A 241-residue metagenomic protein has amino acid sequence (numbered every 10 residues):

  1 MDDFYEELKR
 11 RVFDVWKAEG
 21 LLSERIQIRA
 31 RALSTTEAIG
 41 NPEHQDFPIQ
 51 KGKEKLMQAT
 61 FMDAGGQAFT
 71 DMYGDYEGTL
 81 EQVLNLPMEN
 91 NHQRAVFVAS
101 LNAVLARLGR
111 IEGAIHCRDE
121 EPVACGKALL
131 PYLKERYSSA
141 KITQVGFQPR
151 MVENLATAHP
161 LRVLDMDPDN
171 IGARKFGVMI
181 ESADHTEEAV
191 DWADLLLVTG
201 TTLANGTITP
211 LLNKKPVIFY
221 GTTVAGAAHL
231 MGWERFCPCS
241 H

Functional and structural regions predicted by a protein language model:
M1-P149: Electropositive, gly/pro-rich neighborhoods at or near active sites that engage anionic ligands
K141-G146, P160-D165, L197-V198, P216-G221: Short, hydrophobic beta-strand segments that form beta-sheet elements in well-ordered domains
F147-M179: Histidine/lysine/aspartate-rich catalytic loop segments that bind and position anionic ligands
P149-R150, N170, L203-A204, A225-G226: Glycine-rich nucleotide phosphate-binding loop and flanking beta-alpha elements of Rossmann-like dinucleotide-binding
M151, H185, G206-T207: Short acidic active-site motifs
I180-V190: Short acidic low-complexity segments
A193: An anion/phosphate-binding loop that grips the pyrophosphate of nucleotide cofactors and donors
G206-H241: C-terminal functional extensions of proteins
